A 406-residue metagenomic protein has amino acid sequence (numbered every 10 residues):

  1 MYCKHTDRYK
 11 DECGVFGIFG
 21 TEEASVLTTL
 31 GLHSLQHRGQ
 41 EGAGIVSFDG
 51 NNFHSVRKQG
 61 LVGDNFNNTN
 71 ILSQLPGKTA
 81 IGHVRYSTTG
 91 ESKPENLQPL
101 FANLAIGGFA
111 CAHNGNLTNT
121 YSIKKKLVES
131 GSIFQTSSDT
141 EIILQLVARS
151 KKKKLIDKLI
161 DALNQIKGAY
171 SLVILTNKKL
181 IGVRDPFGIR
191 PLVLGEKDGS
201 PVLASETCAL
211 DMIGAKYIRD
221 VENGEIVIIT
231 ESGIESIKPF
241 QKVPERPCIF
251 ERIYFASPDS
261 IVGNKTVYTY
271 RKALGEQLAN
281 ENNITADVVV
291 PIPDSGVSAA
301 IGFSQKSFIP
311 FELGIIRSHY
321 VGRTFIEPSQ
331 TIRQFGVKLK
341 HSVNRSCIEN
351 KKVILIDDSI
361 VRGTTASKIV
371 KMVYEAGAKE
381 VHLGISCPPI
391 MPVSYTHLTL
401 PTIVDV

Functional and structural regions predicted by a protein language model:
M1-N223, I228-A286, I292, E380: Conserved short alpha-helical segments that host acidic/polar catalytic motifs at enzyme active sites
F48-D49, K179, P291-S298, H319-V321 (+1 more regions): A glycine-rich phosphate-binding loop feature that marks nucleotide/adenosyl-phosphate handling sites
S132, K152-K153, N283-D287, Q305-E312 (+2 more regions): Secondary-structure transition/capping motifs at alpha-helix termini and the adjoining loop/turn into the next element
V289, G296-A300, F311, K352-V373: Extended, hydrophobic alpha-helical segments in both membrane/secreted and soluble proteins
F308-V353, T364, M391-P392: Short, glycine/charge-rich flexible loops or terminal/linker lids adjacent to PRPP-binding catalytic cores
I316, H382-Y395: Substrate-binding beta-hairpin/strand module that engages nucleic acids
T396-T402: Conserved small/polar residues in nucleotide/adenosyl-binding loops
